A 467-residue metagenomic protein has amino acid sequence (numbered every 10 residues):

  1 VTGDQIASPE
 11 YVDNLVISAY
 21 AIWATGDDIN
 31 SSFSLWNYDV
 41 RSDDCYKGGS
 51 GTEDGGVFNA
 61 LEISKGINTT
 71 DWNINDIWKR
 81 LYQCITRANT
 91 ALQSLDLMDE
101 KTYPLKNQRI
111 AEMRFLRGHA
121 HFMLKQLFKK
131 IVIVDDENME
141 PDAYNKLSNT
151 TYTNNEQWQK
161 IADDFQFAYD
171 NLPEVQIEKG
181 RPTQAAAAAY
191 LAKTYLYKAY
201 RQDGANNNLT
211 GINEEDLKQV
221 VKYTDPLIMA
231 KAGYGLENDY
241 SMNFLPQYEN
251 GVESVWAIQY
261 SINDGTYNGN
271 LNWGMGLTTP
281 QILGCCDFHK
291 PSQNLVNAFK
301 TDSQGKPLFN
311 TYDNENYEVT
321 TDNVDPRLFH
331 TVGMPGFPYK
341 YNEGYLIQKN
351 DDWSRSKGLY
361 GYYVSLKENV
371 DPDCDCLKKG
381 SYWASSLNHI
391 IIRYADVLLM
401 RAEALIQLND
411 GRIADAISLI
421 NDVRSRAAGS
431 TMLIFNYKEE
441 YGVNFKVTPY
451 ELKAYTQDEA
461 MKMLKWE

Functional and structural regions predicted by a protein language model:
V1-F58, D135, W158, Q166-Y169 (+1 more regions): An aromatic- and glycine-enriched ligand-binding surface/loop that stacks and positions planar moieties
S8-P9, D13-I17, A21-I29, G51-F128 (+11 more regions): Conserved, well-structured interaction surfaces
C84, D352, L387-Q407, I417-V423 (+2 more regions): Outer/extracellular conduits and scaffolds centered on Gram-negative outer-membrane beta-barrels
P104-A111, V175-A187, S241-N243, L452-A454: A glycine-rich, coil/turn loop motif that links secondary-structure elements
K125-Q126, V132, Q176, Y197-N206 (+1 more regions): Short coil/turn linking the two alpha-helices of tandem helical-hairpin repeats
E137-N138, L147-Y152, A189, Q202-V221 (+1 more regions): Acidic, serine/threonine/proline-rich low-complexity intrinsically disordered regions
T151, Q157, M432-Y455: Surface-exposed intrinsically disordered loops and tails
